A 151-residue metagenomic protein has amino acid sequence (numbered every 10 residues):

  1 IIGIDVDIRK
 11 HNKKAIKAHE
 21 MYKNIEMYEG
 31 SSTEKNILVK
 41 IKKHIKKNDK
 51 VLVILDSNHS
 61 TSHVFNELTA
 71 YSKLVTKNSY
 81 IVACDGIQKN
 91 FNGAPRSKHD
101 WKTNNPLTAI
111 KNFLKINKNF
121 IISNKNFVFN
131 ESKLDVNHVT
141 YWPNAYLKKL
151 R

Functional and structural regions predicted by a protein language model:
I1-R151: S-adenosylmethionine/decaboxylated-SAM
